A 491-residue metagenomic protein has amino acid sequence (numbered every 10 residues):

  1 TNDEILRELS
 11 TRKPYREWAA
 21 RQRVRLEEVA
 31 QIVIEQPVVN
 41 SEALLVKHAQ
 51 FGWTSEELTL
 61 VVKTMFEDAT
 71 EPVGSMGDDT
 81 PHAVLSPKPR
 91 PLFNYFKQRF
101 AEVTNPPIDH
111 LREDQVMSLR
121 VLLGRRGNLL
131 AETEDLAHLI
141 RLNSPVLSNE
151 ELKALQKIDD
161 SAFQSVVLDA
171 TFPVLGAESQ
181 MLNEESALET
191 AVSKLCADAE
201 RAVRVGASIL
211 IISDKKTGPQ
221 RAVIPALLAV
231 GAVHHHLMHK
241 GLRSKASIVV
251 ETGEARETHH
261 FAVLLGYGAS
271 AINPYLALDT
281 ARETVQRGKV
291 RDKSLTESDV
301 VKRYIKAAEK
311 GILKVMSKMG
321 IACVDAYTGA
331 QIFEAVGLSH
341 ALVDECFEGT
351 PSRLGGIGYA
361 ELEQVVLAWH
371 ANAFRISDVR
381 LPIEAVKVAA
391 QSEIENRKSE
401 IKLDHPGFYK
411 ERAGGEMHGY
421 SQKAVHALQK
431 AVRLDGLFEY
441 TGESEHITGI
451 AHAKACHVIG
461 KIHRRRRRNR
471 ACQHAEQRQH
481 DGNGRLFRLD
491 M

Functional and structural regions predicted by a protein language model:
T1-G176, E184-A191, D198-A202, G206-I209 (+7 more regions): Flexible, glycine-rich loop/tail regions that form catalytic "lids" or insertion modules at the edges of active sites
V166-L168, L210, A246-T252, L265 (+1 more regions): Hydrophobic faces of well-ordered beta-strands that scaffold small-molecule active sites in alpha/beta enzyme cores
K194-D198, A229-A232: Well-ordered alpha-helical segments embedded in enzymatic catalytic cores
I212-L228: Glycine-rich, proline-tolerant flexible connector loops at the mouths of alpha/beta enzymes
D214, L264, C323: Conserved, mostly hydrophobic/aromatic
K215-T217, G253, A269, L276-A281: Short, ordered loop/turn segments at secondary-structure junctions
I224-I248, Y304-A308: Alpha-helix-loop-beta-strand connector modules within alpha/beta enzyme cores
E254-G268: Catalytic cores of alpha/beta
